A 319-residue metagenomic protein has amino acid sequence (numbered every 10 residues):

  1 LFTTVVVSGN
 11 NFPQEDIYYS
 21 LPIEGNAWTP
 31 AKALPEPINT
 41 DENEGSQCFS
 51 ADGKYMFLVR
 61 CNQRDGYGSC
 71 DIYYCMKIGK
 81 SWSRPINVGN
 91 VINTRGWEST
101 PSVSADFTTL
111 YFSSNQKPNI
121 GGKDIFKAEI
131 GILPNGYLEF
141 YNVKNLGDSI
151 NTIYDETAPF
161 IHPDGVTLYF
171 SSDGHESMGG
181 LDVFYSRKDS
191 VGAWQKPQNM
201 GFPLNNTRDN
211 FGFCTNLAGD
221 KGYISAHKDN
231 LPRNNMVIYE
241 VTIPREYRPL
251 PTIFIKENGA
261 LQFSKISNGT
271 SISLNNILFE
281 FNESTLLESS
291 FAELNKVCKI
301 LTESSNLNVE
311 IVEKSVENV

Functional and structural regions predicted by a protein language model:
L1-S267, S273, E283: Short, conserved micro-motifs composed of acidic
R60, S114, S290, C298-L301 (+1 more regions): Sec/Tat-exported extracytoplasmic proteins
S271-N282, L294-V319: Short, surface-exposed beta-strand segments enriched in small/polar/acidic residues
S284-A292: Soluble non-cytosolic domains of exported or imported proteins
